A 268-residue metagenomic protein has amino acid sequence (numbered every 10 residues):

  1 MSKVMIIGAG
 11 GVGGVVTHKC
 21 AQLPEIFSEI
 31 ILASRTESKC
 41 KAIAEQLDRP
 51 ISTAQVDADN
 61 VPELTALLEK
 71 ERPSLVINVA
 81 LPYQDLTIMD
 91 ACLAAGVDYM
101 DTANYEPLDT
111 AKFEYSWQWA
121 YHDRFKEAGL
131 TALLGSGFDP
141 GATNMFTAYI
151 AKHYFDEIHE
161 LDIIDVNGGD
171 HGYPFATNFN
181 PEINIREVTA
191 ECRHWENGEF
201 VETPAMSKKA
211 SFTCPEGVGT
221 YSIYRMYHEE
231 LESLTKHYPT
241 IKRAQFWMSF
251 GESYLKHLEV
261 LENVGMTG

Functional and structural regions predicted by a protein language model:
V12-V15: Hydrophobic/small residue at the entry helix of a nucleotide-binding pocket
E29-I31: Short beta-strand element of Class I
T36-S38: Helix N-cap at the beta1-alpha1 junction of Rossmann-like dinucleotide-binding domains, i.e., the first residues
L47-N60: Rossmann-fold cofactor-recognition segment
A58-R72, A80, Q84: Conserved Rossmann-fold cofactor-binding substructure of NAD(P)-dependent oxidoreductases
A103-L130: Rossmann-fold NAD(P)-binding glycine/threonine-rich loop
K152-G268: C-terminal catalytic/substrate-binding lobe primarily of soluble NAD(P)-dependent oxidoreductases
